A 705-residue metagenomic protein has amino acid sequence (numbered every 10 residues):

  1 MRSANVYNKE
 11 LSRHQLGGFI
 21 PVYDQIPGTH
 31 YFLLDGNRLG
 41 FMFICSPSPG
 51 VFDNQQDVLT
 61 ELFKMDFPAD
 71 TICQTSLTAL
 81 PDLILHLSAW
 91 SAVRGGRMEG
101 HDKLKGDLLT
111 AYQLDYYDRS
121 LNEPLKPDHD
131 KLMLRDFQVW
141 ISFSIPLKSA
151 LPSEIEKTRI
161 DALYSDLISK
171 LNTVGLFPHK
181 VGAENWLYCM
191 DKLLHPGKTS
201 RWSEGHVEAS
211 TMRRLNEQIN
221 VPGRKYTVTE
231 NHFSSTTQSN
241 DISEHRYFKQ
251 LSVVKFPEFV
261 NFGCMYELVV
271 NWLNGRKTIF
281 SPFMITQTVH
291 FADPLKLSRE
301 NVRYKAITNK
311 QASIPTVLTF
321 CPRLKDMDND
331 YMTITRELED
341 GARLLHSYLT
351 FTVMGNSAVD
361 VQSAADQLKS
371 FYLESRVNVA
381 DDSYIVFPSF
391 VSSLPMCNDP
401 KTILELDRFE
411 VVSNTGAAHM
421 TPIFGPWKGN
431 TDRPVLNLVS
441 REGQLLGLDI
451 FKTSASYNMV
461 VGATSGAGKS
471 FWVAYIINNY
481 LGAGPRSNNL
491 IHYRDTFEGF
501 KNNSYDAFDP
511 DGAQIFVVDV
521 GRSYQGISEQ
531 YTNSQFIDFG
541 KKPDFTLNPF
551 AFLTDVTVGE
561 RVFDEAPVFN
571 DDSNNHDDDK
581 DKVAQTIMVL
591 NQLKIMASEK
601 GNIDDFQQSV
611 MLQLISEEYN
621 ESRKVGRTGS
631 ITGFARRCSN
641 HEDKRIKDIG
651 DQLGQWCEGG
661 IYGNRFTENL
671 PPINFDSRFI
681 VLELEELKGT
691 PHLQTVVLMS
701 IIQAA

Functional and structural regions predicted by a protein language model:
M1-A417, P422: Extended, folded cores of ATP/NTP-driven motor/assembly subunits in large transport and secretion machines
Q56-P68, N378, P388-L446, K452 (+3 more regions): P-loop NTPase motor domains
V461: Hydrophobic anchor at the beta1->P-loop junction of P-loop NTPases
T464-S465: The conserved Walker
K469: Conserved lysine of the Walker
W472: Hydrophobic positions on the alpha1 helix immediately C-terminal to the Walker A/P-loop
Y475-G482: Walker A/P-loop NTP-binding motif
G512-V518: Conserved RecA-like ASCE P-loop NTPase motor core of nucleic-acid helicases/translocases
